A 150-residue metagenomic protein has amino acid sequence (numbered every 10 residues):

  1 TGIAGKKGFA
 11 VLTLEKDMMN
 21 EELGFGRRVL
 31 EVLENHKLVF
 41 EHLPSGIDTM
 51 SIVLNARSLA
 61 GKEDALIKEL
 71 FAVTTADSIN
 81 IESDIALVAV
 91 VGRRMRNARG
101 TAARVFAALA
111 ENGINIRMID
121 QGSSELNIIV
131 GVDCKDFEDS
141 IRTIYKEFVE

Functional and structural regions predicted by a protein language model:
T1-E150: A conserved regulatory-domain signal marking ACT and ACT-like small-molecule sensing domains and adjacent regulatory
